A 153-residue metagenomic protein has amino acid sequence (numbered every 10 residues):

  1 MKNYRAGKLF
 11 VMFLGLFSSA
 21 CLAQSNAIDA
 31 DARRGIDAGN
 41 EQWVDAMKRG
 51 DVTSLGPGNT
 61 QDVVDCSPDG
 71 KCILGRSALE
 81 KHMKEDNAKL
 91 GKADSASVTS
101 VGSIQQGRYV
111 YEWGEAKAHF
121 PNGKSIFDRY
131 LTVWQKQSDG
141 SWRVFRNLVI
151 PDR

Functional and structural regions predicted by a protein language model:
M1-A6: N-terminal secretory signal peptides that target proteins for export/translocation
K8-A20: Bacterial N-terminal signal peptides
C21-Q61, S77: Short, low-complexity N-terminal intrinsically disordered segments enriched in polar/charged residues
N40, N59, D65, D86 (+4 more regions): Polar/charged side chains located within well-ordered beta-strands of beta-rich proteins
L55, V64-P68, Y109-H119, V133: Short, well-ordered beta-strand segments in beta-rich or mixed alpha/beta enzyme and ligand-binding folds
V64-L74, E85-G91: A short gly/proline-enriched turn/hairpin at secondary-structure junctions
K81-N122: Surface-exposed, charged secondary-structure patches
F127-D152: Short beta-strand edge/turn micro-motifs at domain boundaries
